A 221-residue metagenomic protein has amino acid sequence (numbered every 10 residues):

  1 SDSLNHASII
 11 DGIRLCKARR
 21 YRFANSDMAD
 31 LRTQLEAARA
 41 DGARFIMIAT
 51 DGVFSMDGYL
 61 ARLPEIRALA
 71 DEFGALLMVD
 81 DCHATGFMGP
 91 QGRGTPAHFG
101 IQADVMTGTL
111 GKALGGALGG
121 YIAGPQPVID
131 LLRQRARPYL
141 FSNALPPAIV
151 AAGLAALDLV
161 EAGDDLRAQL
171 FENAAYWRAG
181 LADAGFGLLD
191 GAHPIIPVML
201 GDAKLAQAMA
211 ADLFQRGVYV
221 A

Functional and structural regions predicted by a protein language model:
S1-A7: Conserved PLP-anchoring active-site segment centered on the Schiff-base-forming lysine
I9-A18: Active-site-proximal loop->helix
C16, E72-F73, A184, R216: Helix C-cap/helix->beta junction micro-motif
Y21, N25-V79: Active-site phosphate-binding strand-loop segment of PLP-dependent enzymes
Q91, A97-L131: Active-site PLP attachment segment
A144-G163, Q169, N173, A182-A184: Structural motif of enzymes handling amino- and sulfur-group chemistry
A168-W177, A182-R216: Conserved PLP-binding catalytic core of the aspartate aminotransferase-like
